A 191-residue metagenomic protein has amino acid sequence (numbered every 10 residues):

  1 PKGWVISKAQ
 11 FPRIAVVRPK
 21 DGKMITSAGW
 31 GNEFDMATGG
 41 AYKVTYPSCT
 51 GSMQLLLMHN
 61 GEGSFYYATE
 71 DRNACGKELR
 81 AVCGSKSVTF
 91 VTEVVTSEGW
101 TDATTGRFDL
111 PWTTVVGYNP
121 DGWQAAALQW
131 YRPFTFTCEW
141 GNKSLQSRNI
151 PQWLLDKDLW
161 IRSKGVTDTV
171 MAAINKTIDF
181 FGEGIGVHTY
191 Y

Functional and structural regions predicted by a protein language model:
P1-K77: Polysaccharide-binding surfaces and accessory modules of carbohydrate-active proteins
K2, G106-F108, G117-Y118, D179-G184: Short, solvent-exposed loop/edge-beta patches enriched in aromatic
V5-K8, V16, A81, E183-Y191: Acidic/aromatic-lined carbohydrate-recognition and catalytic surfaces of CAZymes acting on diverse glycans
R13, R18-D21, D71, V94-T96 (+2 more regions): Short, flexible loop/turn elements at secondary-structure junctions
K23-N32, M36, W140-L154: Short glycine-rich, low-complexity/disordered patches
Y42-W153, K164-V170: Beta-strand-rich recognition/accessory modules
S147-Y191: Aromatic-lined carbohydrate-binding/catalytic grooves of carbohydrate-active enzymes
